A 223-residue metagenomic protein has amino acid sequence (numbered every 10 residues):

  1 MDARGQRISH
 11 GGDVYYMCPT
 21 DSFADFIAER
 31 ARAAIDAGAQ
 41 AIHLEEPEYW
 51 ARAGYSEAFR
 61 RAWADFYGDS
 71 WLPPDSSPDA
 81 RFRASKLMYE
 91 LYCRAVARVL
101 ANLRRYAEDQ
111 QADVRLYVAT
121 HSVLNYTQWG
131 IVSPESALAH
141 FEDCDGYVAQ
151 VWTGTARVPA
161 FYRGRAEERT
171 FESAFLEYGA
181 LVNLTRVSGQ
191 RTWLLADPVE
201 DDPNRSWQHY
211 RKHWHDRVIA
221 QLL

Functional and structural regions predicted by a protein language model:
M1-A37, W63, S70-Y89, C93 (+1 more regions): Active-site-adjacent "subsite" loops/lids of carbohydrate-active enzymes
M1-H10, A41-A51, L103, A107-V118: Glycine-rich, aromatic-flanked loop segments that form ligand/cofactor-binding clefts across common enzyme folds
D2-Q6, A62-S76, P134-T153: Acidic, His- and aromatic-enriched active-site or binding-groove loops in soluble protein domains that engage sugars
S9-D13, T155-R165, E177-H209: Active-site clefts of carbohydrate-active enzymes
I35-D36, S136-E142, L181-G189, L222: Acidic (Asp/Glu)-rich catalytic clusters
A41-L44, L116-V118, G146-A149, T192-L195: Structural recognition of the beta-strand scaffold that forms the well-ordered cores of secreted hydrolase catalytic
L44-R81, H121-N125: Active-site-proximal loop/short-helix segments that contain or immediately flank catalytic acid/base residue(s)
R52, V96-S173, D201-L222: Substrate-binding cleft/loops of secretory-pathway carbohydrate-active enzymes
